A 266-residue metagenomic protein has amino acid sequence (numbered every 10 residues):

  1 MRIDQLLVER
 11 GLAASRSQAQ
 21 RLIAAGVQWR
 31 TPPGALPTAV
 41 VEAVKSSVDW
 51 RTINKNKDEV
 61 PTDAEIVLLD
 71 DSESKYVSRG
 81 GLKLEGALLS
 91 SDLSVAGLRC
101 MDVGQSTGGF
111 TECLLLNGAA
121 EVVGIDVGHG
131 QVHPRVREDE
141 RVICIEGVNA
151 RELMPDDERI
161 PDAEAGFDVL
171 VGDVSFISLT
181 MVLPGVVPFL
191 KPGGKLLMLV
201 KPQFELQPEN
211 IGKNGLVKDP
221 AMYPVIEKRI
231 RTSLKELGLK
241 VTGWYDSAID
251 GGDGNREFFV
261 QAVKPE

Functional and structural regions predicted by a protein language model:
M1-I3, S17-G86, S91-L93: S4-like RNA-binding module at protein N-termini
V95-S106, L114: Conserved class I S-adenosyl-L-methionine
S106-T111, G128: Residues at the N-terminus of the alpha-helix immediately C-terminal to the conserved SAM/SAH-binding loop
C113-E121: Conserved S-adenosyl-L-methionine
V123-M181: S-adenosyl-L-methionine
T180-L197: A short glycine-rich, Lys/Arg-flanked "PGG" loop and its adjoining helix->strand segment in the class I
P202-D219: Short, glycine-/aromatic-enriched active-site segment of Class I SAM-dependent methyltransferases
I249-E266: Core SAM-dependent methyltransferase catalytic element
